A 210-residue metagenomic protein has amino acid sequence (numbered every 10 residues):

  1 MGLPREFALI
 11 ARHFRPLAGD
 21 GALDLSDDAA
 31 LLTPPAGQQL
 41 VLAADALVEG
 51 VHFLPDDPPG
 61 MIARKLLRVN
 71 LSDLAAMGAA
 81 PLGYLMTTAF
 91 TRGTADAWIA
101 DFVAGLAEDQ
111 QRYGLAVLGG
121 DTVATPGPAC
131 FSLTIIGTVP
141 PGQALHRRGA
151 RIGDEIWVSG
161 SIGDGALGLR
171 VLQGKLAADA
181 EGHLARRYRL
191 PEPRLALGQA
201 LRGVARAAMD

Functional and structural regions predicted by a protein language model:
M1-M209: Helix-biased detector of long, well-ordered alpha-helical tracts
